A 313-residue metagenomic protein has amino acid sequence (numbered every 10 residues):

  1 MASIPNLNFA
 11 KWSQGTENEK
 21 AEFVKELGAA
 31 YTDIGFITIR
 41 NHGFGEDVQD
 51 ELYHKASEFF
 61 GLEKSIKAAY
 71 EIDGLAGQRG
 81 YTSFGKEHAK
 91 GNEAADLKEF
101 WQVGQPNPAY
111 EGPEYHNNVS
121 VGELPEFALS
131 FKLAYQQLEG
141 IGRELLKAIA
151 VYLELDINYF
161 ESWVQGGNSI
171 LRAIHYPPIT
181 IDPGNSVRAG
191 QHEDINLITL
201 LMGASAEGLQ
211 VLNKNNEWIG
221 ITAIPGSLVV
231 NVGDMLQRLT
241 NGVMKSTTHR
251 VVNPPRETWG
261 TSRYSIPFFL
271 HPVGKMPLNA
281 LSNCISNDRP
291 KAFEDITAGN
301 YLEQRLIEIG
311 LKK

Functional and structural regions predicted by a protein language model:
M1-K313: Peripheral, non-catalytic segments flanking oxidoreductase cores
